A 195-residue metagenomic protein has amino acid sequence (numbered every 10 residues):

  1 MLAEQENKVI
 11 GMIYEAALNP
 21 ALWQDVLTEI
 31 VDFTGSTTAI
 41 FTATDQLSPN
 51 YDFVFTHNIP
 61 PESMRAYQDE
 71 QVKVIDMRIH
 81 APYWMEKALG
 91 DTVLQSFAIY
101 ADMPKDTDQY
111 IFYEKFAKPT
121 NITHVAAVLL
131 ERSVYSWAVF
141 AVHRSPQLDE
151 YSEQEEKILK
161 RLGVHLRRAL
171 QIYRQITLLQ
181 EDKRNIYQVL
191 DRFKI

Functional and structural regions predicted by a protein language model:
M1-E4, K8-V164, R168-I172: Regulatory input/activation interfaces that engage signals or partners
I172-I195: Signal-transducing coiled-coil/dimerization helices and immediately adjacent hinge/linker segments that couple sensory
